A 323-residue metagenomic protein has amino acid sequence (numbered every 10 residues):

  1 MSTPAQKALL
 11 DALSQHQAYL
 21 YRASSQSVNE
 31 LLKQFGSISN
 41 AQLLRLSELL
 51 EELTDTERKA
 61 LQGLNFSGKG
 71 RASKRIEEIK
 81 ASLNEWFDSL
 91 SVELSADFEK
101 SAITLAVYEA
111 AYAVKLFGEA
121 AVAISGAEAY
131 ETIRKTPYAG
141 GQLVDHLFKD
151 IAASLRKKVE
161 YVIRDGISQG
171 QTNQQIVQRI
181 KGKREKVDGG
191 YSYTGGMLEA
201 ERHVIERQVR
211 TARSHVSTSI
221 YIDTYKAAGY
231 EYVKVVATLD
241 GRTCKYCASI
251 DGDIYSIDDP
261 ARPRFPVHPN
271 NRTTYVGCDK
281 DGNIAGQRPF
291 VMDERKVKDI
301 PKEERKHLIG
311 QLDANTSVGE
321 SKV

Functional and structural regions predicted by a protein language model:
M1-S192, N283-V323: N-terminal leader/targeting and assembly helices and adjacent pre-domain segments
Y191, G196-M292: Acidic, glycine-rich two-metal-ion catalytic cores of nucleic acid-processing enzymes
